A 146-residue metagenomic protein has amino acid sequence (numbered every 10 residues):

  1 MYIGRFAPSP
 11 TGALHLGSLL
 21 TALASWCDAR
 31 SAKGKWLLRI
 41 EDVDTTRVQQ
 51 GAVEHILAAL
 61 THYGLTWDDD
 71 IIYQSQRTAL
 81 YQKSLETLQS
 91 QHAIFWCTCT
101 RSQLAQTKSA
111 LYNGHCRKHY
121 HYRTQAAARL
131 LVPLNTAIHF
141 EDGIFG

Functional and structural regions predicted by a protein language model:
M1-S109: N-terminal Rossmann-like or analogous alpha/beta NTP/dinucleotide-binding catalytic cores that position adenine
W96-G146: Active-site cores that bind ATP or allylic diphosphates and position pyrophosphate for catalysis
